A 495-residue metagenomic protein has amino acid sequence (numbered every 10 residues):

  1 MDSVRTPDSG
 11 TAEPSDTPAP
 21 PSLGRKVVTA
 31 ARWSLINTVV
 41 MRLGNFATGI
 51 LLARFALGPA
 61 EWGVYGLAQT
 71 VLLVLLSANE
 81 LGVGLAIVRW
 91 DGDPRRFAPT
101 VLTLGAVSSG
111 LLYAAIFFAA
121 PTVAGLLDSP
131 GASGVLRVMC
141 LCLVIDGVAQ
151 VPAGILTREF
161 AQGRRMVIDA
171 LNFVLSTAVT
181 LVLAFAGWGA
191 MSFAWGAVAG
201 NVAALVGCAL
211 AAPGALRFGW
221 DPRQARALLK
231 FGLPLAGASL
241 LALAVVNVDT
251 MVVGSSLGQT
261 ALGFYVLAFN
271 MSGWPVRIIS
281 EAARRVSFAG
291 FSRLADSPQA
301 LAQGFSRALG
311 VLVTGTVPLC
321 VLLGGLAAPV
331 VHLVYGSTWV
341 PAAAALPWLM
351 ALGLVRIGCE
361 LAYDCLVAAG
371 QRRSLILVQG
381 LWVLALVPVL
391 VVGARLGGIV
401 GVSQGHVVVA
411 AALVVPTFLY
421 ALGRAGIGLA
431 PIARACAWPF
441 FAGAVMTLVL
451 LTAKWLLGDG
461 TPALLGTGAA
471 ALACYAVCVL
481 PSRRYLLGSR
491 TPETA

Functional and structural regions predicted by a protein language model:
M1-F46, V88, R95-T100, L127-A132 (+5 more regions): N-terminal membrane topogenesis motif
D2, A115, W382, L396-V400 (+2 more regions): Transmembrane alpha-helical segments of multi-pass transport proteins
D2-L23, V27, G163, A190 (+4 more regions): Interhelical loop/hinge segments that connect adjacent transmembrane helices in multipass membrane
D2-S15, S22-L81, L104, S108-T122 (+6 more regions): Signature of the first transmembrane helix
A30-F46, F193-G196, G200, A204 (+7 more regions): Transmembrane helical elements of multi-pass membrane transporters/channels
A78-R95, T157-R158, A268, S272-T316 (+1 more regions): Helix-loop junctions and terminal segments of transmembrane helices in multi-pass membrane transport/translocation
L85-R95, I145-I168, A186, M191 (+4 more regions): Membrane-interface junctions at transmembrane-helix termini in multi-pass inner-membrane proteins
S133-C140, I168-G214, K230-L233, A238 (+5 more regions): Hydrophobic alpha-helical transmembrane segments
